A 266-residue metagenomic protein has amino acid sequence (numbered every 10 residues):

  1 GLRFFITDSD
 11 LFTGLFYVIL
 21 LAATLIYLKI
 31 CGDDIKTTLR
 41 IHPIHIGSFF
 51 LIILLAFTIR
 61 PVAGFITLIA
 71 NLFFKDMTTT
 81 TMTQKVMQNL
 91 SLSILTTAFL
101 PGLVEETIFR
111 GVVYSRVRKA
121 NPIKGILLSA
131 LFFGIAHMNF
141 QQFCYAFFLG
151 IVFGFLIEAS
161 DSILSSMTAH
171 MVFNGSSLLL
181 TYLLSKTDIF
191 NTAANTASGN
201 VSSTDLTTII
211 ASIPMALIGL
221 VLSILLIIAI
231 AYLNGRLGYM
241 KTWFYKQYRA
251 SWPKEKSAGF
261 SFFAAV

Functional and structural regions predicted by a protein language model:
G1-L28, L217-V221: Alpha-helical transmembrane segments in multi-pass membrane proteins
D8, K36-T107: Juxtamembrane helix-loop-helix connectors linking adjacent transmembrane helices in multi-pass membrane enzymes
G14, F49-L54, S91, L95 (+3 more regions): Hydrophobic alpha-helical transmembrane segments
D34-G64, I210-A211, F244-V266: Interfacial transmembrane-helix boundary/kink motif in multi-pass membrane proteins
V104-L128, F155-S162: Membrane-interface helix/loop boundary segments of multi-pass membrane proteins
N121-Q141, A146-I151, M171: Small-polar-interrupted transmembrane alpha-helices in polytopic inner-membrane proteins
Q142-I209, G235: Functionally important transmembrane alpha-helices
A211-I227, F262-V266: Alpha-helical transmembrane segments of multi-pass integral membrane proteins
